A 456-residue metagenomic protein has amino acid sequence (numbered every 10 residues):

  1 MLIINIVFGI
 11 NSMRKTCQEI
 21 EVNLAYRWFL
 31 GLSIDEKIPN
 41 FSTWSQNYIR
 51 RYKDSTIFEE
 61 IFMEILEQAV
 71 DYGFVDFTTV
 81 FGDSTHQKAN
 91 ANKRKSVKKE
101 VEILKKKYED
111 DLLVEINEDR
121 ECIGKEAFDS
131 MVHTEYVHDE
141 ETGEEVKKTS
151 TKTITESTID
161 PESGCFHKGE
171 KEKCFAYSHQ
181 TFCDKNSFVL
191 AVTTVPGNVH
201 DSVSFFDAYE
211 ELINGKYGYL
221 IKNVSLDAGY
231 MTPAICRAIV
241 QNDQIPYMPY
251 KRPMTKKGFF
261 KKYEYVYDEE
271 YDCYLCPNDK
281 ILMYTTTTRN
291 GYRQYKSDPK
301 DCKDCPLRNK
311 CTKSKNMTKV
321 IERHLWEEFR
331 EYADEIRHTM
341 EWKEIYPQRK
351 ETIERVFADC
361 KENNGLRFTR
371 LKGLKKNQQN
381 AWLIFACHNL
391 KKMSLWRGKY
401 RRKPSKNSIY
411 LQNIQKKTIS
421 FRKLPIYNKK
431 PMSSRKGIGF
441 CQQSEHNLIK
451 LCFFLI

Functional and structural regions predicted by a protein language model:
M1-I10: Alpha-helical support elements that line or immediately flank enzyme active sites and cofactor-binding pockets
G9-V22, L32-I456: Anion-binding and metal-coordination hotspots
R27-G31: Short arginine-rich
